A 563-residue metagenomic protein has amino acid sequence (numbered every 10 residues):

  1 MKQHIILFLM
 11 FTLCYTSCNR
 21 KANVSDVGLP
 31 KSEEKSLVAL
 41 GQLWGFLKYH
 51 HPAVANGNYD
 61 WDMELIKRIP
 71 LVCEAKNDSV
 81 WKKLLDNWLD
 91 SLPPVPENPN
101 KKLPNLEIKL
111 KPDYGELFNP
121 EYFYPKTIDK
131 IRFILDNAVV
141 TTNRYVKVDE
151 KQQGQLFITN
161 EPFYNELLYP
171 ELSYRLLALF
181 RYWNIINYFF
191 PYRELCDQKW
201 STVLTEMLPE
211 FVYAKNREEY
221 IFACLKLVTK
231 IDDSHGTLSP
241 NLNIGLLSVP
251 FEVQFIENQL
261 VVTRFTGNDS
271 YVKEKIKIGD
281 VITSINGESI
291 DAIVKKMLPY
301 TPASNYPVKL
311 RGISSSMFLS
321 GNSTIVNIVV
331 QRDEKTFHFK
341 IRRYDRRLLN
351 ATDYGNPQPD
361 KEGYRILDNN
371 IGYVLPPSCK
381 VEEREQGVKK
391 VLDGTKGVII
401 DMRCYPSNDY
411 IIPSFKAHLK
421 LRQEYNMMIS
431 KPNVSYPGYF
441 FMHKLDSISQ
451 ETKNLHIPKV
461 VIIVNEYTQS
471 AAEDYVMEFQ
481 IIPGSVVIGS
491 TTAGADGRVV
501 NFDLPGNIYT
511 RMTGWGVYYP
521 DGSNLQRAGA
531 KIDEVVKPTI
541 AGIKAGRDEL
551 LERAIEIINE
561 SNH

Functional and structural regions predicted by a protein language model:
M1-S25: Bacterial Sec-dependent N-terminal signal peptides
A22-E74: N-terminal mature-domain "stem" immediately C-terminal to a signal peptide or N-terminal signal-anchor/transmembrane
S32-K35, K48, C73, I186-C196 (+7 more regions): Cleft-lining beta-strand/loop regions that shape enzyme active-site pockets
E33, V38-G41, G45, G115-E150 (+5 more regions): PDZ/PDZ-like domain segments forming the peptide/carboxylate-binding groove, activating on the N-terminal beta-strands
S36-L40, E64-R68, N77-W88, R175-L179 (+10 more regions): Stable alpha-helical elements in mature extracytoplasmic
L43, L47-H51, Y182, K273-V308 (+5 more regions): Conserved PDZ fold ligand-binding element
V54-I66, P70-N160, Y192-E257, N322-N327 (+2 more regions): Extended, small/polar residue-biased N-terminal targeting/export presequences and adjacent propeptide/linker tracts
K537-H563: Low-complexity, Gly/Ser/Thr/Pro-rich intrinsically disordered linker/tail segments
